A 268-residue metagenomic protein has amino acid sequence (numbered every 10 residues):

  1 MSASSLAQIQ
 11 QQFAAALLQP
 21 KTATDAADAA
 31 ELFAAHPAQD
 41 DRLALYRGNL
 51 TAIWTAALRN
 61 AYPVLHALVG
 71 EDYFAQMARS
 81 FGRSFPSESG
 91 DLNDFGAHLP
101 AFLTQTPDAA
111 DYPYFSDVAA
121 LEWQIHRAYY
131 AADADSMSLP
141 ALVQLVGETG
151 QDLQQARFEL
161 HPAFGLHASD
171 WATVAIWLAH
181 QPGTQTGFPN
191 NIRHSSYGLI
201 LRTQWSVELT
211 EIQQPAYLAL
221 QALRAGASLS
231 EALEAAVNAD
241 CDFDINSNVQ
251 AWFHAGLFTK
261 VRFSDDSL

Functional and structural regions predicted by a protein language model:
M1-S136: N-terminal, charged low-complexity regulatory/assembly segments
T24, D40, Q76, T173-I176 (+2 more regions): A broad, structure-centric signal for solvent-exposed, well-ordered loop/edge residues that line or flank functional
D40-L43, G198, G226-L229: A short alpha-helix capping/helix-coil boundary motif
R83-Q214, L218, L268: Hydrophobic packing positions characteristic of elongated beta-solenoid/beta-helix-type spike/fiber shafts
Q204-L268: C-terminal structured interaction module
